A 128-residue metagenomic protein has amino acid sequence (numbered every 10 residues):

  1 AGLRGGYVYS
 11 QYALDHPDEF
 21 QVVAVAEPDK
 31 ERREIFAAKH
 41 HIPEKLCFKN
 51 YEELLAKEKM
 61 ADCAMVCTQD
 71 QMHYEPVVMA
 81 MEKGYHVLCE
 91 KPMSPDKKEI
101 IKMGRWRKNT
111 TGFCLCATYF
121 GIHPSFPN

Functional and structural regions predicted by a protein language model:
A1-H41: N-terminal Rossmann-like dinucleotide-binding module
G2, D29, Q69, P92 (+1 more regions): Structured beta->alpha junctions
R4, E31-R32, Q71-M72, P95 (+1 more regions): Short alpha-helical
G5, Y9, H73, H86 (+2 more regions): Histidine-centered active-site/metal-ligand motif
Q21, K45-L46, F113: Conserved beta-strand segments of alpha/beta enzyme cores
I42-W106: Beta-loop-alpha module in the N-terminal Rossmann-like domain of NAD(P)-dependent dehydrogenases, especially those
S94-N128: A contiguous active-site-proximal alpha/beta segment in oxidoreductase catalytic domains
